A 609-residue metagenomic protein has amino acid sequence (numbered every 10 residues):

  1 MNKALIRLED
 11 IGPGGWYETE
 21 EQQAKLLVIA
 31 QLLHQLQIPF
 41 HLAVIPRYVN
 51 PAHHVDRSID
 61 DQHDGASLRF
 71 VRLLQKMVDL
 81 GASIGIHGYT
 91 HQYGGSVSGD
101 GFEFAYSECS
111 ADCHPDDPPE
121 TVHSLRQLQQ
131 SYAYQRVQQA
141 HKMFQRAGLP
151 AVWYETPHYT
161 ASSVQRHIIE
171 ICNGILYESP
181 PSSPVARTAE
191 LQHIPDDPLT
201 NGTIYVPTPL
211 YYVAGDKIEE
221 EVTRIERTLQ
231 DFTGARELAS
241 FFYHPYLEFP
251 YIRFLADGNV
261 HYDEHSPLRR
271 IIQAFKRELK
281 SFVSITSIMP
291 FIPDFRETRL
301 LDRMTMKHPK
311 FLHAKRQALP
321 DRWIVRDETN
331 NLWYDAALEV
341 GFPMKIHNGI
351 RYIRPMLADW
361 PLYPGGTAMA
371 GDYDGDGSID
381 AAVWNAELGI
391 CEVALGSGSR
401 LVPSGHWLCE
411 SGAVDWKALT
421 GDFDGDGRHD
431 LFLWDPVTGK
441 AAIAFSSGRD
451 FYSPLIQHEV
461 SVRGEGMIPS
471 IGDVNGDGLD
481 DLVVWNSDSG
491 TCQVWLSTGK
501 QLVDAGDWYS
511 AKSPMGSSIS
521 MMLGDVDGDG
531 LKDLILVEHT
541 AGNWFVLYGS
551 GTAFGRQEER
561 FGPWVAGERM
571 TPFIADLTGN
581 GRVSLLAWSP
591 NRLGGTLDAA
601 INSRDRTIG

Functional and structural regions predicted by a protein language model:
M1-K3, H34-H41, V78-G85, R146-W153 (+3 more regions): Loop/turn elements at helix/coil->beta-strand transitions in domains of secreted/extracellular proteins
M1-S83, Q92-Y93, F241, Y246-E248 (+2 more regions): Active-site beta->alpha N-cap acidic-glycine motif
D10-E21, H54-G65, V122-S131, P150-V152 (+3 more regions): The substrate-binding groove and active-site-proximal loops of carbohydrate-active enzymes, especially glycoside
T19-I29, D60-V71, S131-Q138, E219-R227 (+1 more regions): Well-ordered, non-membrane alpha-helical segments in soluble/globular domains
Q37-F40, G174-H193, Y243-P320: C-terminal domain-boundary segment and adjacent tail
I59-D64, R72-K76, Y89, G94-G95 (+5 more regions): Active-site-adjacent pocket scaffolds in enzyme catalytic domains
D100-S124: Aromatic- and acidic-residue-enriched carbohydrate-binding clefts of CAZyme catalytic domains
H313-G609: Trp/Gly-enriched beta-strand/coil motifs that build multi-repeat beta-propeller-like domains and related W-rich binding
